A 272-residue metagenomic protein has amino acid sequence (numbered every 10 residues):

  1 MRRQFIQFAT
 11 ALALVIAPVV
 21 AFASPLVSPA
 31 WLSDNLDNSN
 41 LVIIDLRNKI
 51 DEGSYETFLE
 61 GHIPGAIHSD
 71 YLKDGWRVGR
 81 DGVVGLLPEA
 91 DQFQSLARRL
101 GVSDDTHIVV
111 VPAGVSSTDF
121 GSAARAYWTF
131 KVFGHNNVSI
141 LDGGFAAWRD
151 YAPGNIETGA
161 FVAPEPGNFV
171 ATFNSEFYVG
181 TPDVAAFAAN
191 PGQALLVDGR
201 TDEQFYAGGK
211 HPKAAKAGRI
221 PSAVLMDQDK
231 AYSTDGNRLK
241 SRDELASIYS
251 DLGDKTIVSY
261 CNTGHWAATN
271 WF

Functional and structural regions predicted by a protein language model:
M1-A9: Bacterial N-terminal signal peptides that target proteins for export
T10-A11, A21, G264: Cleavable N-terminal signal peptides
L14, P18-E56, F145-K213: Flexible, polar/low-complexity N-terminal or interdomain linker segments that lie immediately upstream of folded
S39, I43-F93: N-terminal carbohydrate-binding/catalytic regions of secreted carbohydrate-active enzymes
V42-D45, A66-D70, T106-V111, S139-I140 (+3 more regions): Structural recognition of the beta-strand scaffold that forms the well-ordered cores of secreted hydrolase catalytic
N48-D51, L72-W76, G114-T118, G144-W148 (+3 more regions): Solvent-exposed loop/turn segments at secondary-structure junctions within structured extracellular/periplasmic domains
R77-T106, M226-I257: Helix-loop module immediately N-terminal to the HCX5R catalytic loop in PTP-like cysteine phosphatase domains
L87-A186, G209, G218, H265-F272: Thiolate-centered catalytic microenvironments shared by cysteine-dependent enzyme domains
